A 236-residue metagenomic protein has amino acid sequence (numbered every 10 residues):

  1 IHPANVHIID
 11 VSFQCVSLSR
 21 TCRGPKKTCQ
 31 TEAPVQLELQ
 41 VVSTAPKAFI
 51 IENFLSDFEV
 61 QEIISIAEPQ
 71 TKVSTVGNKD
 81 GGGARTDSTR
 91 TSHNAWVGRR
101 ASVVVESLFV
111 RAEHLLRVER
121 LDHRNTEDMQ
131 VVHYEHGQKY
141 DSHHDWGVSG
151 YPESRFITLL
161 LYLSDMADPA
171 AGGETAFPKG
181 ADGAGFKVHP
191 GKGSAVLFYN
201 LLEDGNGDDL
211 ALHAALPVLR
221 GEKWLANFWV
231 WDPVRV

Functional and structural regions predicted by a protein language model:
I1-V236: Fe(II)/2-oxoglutarate oxygenase catalytic core
